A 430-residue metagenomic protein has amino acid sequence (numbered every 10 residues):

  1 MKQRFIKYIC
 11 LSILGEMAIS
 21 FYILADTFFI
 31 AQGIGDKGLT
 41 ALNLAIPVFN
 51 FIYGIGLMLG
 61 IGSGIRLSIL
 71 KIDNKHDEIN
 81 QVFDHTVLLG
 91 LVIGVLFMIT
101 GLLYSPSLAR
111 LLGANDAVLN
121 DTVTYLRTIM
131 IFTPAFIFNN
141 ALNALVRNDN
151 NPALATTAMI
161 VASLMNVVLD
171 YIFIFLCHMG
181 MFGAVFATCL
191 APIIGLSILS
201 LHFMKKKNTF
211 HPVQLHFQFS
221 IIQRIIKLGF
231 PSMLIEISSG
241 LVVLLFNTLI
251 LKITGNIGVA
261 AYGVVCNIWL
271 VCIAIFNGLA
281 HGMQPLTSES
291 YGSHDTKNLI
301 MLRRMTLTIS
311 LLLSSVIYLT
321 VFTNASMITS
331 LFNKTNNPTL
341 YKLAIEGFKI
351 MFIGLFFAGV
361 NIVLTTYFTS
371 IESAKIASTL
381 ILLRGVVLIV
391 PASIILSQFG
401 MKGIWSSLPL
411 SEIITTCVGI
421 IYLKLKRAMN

Functional and structural regions predicted by a protein language model:
M1-I13, L67-F132, L176-F230, T287-I353 (+1 more regions): Short alpha-helical transmembrane segments in multi-pass integral membrane proteins
M1-I34, P47-G62, R66, L91-M98 (+4 more regions): N-terminal transmembrane alpha-helices
K7-D26, T128, N139, A162 (+5 more regions): Transmembrane helical elements of multi-pass membrane transporters/channels
F21-T40, A109-D116, I172-M179, G240-N267 (+3 more regions): Helix-terminus/linker motif at the lipid-water interface of multi-pass membrane proteins
T27, G101, A144, D170 (+8 more regions): Structural signal for membrane-spanning alpha-helices in multi-pass inner-membrane proteins, emphasizing helix cores
D36-P47, T122, L126, V185 (+2 more regions): Small-residue hotspots at the loop-to-helix junctions and early N-terminal turns of transmembrane alpha-helices
L39-I99, F136-A155, A261-L319, A325 (+1 more regions): Small-residue-rich hydrophobic transmembrane alpha-helices
G60, T128-R147, A155-N166, A184-L199 (+4 more regions): Short runs within selected transmembrane alpha-helices of multi-pass transporters and secretion channels
